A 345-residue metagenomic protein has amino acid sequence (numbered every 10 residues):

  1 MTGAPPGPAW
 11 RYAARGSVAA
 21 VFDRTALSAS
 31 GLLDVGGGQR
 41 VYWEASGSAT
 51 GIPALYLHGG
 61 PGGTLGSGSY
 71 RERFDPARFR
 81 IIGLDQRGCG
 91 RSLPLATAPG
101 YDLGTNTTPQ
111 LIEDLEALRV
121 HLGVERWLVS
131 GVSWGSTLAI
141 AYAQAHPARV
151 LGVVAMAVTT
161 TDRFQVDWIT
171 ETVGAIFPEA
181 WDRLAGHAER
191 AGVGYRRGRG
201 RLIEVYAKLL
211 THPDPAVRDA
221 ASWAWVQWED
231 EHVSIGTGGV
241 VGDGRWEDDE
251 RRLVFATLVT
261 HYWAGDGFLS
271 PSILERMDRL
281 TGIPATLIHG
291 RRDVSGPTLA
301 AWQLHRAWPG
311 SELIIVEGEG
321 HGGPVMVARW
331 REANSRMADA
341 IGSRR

Functional and structural regions predicted by a protein language model:
V18-V41, V259: N-terminal cap/lid segment of alpha/beta-hydrolase-fold proteins
G36-A96: Conserved HGGG/HGGXW glycine-rich cap/lid loop of the alpha/beta-hydrolase fold
P109-W127: Conserved acidic catalytic loop of the alpha/beta-hydrolase fold
E125-D167: Conserved hydrolase catalytic core segment
V150-V205: A catalytic-pocket lid/entrance helix-loop region that shapes and gates access to the active site across common
T281, L287-H289: Short beta-strand/loop motif that positions the catalytic acidic residue of the alpha/beta-hydrolase fold
V294-A300: Conserved alpha/beta-hydrolase "acid-adjacent" motif
S311-R345: Catalytic active-site module of serine/aspartate enzymes centered on a nucleophile-bearing elbow/loop
